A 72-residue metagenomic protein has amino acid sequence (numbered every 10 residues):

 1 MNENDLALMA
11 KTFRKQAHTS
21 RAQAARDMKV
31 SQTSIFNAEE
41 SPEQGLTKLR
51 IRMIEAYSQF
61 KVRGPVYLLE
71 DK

Functional and structural regions predicted by a protein language model:
M1-D5: A detector for short, charged/polar N-terminal pre-domain segments
L8-D27, R52: Short basic helix-loop element that most often maps to the first helix and adjoining turn of HTH DNA-binding modules
A10, A24, A38, Y57-S58: Small side chains
A24, F36, R52, Y67-L68: Exposed, low-complexity/repetitive linear segments and helix-based recognition motifs, biased toward charged/polar
K29-L46: Recognition helix of helix-turn-helix/homeodomain-like DNA-binding domains that insert into the DNA major groove
Q44-V66: DNA major-groove recognition helix of helix-turn-helix/homeodomain DNA-binding modules
D71-K72: Helix-turn-helix/homeodomain-like alpha-helical modules used for DNA recognition and transcription-factor dimerization
